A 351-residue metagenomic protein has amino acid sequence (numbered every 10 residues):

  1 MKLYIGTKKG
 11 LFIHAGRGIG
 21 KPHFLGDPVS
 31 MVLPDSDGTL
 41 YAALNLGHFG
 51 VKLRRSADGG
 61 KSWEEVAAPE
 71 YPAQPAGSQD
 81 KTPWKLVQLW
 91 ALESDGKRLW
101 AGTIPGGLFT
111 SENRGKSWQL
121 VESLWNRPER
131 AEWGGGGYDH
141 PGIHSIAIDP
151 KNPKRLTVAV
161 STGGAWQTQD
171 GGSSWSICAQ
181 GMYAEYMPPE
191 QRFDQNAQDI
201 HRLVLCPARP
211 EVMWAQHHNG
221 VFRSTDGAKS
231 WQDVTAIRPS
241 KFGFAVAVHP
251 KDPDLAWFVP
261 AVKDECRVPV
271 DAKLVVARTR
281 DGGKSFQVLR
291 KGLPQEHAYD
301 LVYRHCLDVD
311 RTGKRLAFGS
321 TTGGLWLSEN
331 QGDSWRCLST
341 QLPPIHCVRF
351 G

Functional and structural regions predicted by a protein language model:
M1-G351: Extracellular glycan-interacting surfaces
